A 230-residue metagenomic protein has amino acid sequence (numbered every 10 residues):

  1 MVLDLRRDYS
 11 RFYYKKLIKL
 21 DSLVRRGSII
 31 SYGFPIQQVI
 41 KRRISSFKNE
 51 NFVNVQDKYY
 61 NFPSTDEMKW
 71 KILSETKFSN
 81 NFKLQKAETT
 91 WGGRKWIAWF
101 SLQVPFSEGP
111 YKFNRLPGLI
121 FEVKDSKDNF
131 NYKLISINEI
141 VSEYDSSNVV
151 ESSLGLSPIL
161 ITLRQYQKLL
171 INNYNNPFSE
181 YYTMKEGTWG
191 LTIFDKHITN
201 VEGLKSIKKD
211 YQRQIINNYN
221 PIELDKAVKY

Functional and structural regions predicted by a protein language model:
M1-T76, K83, W96-I97, D128-Y230: Extracellular or lumenal secretory-pathway regions
T76-S79, K83-N138: Glycine- and acidic-residue-rich phosphate-binding/metal-coordinating active-site segment common to enzymes that handle
